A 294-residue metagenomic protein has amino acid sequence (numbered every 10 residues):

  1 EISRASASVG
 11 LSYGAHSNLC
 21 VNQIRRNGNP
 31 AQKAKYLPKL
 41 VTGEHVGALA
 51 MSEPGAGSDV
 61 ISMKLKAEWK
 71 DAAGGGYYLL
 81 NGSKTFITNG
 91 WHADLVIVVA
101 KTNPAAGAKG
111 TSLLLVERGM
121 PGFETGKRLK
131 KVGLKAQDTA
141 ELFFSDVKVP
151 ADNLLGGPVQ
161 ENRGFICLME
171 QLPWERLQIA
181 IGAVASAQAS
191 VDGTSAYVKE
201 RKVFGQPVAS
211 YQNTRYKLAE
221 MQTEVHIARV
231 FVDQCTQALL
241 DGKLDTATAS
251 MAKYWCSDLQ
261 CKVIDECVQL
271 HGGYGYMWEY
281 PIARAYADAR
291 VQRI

Functional and structural regions predicted by a protein language model:
E1-R4, A15, N27-Q32, K39 (+7 more regions): Alpha-helical interface subdomain recognition
E1-S3, A100, V116-P121, S145-V149: Short Ser/Thr-interspersed hydrophobic loop/turn segments at strand-loop and sheet-helix junctions that line or gate
V9-N18: Active-site nucleophile and cofactor-binding loops and adjacent substrate-binding regions of central metabolic enzymes
V21-N27, L49, I61: Flexible, glycine-rich active-site loops centered on histidine and acidic residues that chelate a metal or position
L40, G55-S58, F86-N89, N103-A105 (+1 more regions): Short Gly/Pro-enriched turn/cap motifs at secondary-structure boundaries
G43-M51: A short, Trp-centered hydrophobic/proline-enriched beta-strand micro-motif
S62, P121-K148: Flexible, small-/acidic-enriched active-site or ligand-binding loops
G76-T125: A short core secondary-structure module
